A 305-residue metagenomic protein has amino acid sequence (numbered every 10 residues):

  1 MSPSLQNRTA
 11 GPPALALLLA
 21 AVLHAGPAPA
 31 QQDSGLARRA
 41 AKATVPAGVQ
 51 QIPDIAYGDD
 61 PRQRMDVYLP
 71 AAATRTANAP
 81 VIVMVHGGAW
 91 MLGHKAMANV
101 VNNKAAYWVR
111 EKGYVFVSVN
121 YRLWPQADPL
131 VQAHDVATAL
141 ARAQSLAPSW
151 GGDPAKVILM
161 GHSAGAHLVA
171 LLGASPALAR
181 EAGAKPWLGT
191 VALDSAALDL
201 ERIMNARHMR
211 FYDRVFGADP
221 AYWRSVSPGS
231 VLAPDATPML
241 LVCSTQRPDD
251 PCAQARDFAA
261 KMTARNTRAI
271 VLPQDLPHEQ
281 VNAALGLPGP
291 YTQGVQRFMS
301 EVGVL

Functional and structural regions predicted by a protein language model:
Q32-T76: N-terminal cap/lid segment of alpha/beta-hydrolase-fold proteins
R39-T44, D60, A196-V231: Mobile cap/lid helix-loop segments that gate and shape the active-site cleft of serine hydrolases
A77-G88: Short beta-strand element of the alpha/beta-hydrolase
A96-V117: Short amphipathic alpha-helix adjacent to the substrate-entry channel of hydrolases
A127-A147: Alpha/beta-hydrolase active-site loop
A141-M204: Primarily recognizes the serine-hydrolase "nucleophile elbow" in alpha/beta-hydrolase and SGNH/GDSL folds
L241-C243: Short beta-strand/loop motif that positions the catalytic acidic residue of the alpha/beta-hydrolase fold
P248-Q254: Conserved alpha/beta-hydrolase "acid-adjacent" motif
